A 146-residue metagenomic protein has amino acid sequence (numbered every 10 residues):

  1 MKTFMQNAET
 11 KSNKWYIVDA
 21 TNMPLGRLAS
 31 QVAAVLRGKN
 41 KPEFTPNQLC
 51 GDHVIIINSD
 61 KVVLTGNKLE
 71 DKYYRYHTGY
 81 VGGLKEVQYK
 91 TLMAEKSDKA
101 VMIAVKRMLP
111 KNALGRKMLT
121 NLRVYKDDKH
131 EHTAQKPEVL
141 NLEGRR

Functional and structural regions predicted by a protein language model:
M1-I103, L109, A113, E131-R146: Ribosome large-subunit tunnel/peptidyl-transferase-proximal elements
I17-A20, N121-Y125: Phosphate-binding beta-loop-alpha motif at adenosine-nucleotide cofactor sites
L114-M118, L122, D128: C-terminal folded domains that constitute the principal catalytic or ligand-binding module of multi-domain proteins
